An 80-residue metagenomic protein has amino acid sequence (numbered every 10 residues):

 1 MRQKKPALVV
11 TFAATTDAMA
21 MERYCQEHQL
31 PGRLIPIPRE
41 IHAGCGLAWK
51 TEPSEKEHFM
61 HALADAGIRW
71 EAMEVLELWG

Functional and structural regions predicted by a protein language model:
M1-K4: Solvent-exposed alpha-helices and their adjacent loops that cap or buttress functional pockets in soluble metabolic
P6-M60: Amphipathic, hydrophobic secondary-structure cores in small proteins
P53-G80: C-terminal structural segments of small proteins and small subunits
